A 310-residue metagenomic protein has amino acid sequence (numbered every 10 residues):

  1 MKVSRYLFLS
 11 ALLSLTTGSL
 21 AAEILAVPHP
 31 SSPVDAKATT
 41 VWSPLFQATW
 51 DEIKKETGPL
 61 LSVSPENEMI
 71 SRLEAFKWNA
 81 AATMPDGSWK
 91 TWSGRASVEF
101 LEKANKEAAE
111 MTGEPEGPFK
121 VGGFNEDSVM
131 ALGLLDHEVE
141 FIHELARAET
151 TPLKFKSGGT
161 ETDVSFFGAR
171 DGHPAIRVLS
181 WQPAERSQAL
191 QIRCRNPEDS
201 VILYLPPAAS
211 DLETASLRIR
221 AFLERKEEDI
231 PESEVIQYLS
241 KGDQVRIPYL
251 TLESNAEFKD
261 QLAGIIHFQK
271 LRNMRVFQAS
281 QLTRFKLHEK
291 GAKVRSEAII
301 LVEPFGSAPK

Functional and structural regions predicted by a protein language model:
M1-F8: Bacterial N-terminal signal peptides that target proteins for export
K2, G18-S19: Intrinsically disordered, low-complexity terminal regions
F8-T17: Bacterial N-terminal signal peptides
A21-K310: Hydrophobic-core positions in well-structured secondary-structure elements of globular domains
